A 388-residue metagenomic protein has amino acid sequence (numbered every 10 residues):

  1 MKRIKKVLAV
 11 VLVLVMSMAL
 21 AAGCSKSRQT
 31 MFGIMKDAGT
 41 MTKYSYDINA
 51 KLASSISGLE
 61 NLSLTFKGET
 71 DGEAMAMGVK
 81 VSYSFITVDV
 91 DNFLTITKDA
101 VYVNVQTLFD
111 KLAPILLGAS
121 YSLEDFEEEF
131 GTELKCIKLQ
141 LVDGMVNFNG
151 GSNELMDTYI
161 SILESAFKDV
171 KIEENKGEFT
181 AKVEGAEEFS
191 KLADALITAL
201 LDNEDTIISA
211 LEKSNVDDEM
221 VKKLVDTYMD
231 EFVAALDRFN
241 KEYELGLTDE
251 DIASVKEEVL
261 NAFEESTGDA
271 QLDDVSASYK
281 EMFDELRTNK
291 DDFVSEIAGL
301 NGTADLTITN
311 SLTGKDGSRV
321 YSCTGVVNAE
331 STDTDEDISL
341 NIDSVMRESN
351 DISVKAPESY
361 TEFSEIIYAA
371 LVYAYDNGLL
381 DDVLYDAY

Functional and structural regions predicted by a protein language model:
M1-V11: Bacterial N-terminal signal peptides that target proteins for export
L14-M18: Alpha-helical transmembrane segments
A19-G23: C-terminal motif of bacterial Sec signal peptides marking the signal peptidase cleavage site
S25-Y388: Subset-of-secretome marker
